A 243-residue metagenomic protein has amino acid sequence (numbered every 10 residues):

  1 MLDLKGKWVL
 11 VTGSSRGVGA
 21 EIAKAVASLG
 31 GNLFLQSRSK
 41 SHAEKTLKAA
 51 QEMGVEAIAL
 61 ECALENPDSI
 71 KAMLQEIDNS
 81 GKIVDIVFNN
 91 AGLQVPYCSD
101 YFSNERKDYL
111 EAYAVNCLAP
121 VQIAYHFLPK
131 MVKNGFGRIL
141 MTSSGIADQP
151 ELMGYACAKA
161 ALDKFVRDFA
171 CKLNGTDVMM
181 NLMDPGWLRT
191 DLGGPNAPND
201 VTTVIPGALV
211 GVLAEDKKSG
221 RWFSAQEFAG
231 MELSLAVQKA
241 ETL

Functional and structural regions predicted by a protein language model:
W8, S15-G17, S39: Conserved glycine-rich cofactor-binding loop
T12, V84-G92, N116, M141 (+1 more regions): Rossmann-fold scaffold of SDR-type NAD(P)-dependent oxidoreductases
L29-T46: Conserved glycine-rich Rossmann-like NAD(P)H-binding loop of the short-chain dehydrogenase/reductase
S41, E61-M73: The beta1-alpha1 cofactor-binding region of Rossmann-like NAD(H)/NADP(H)-dependent oxidoreductases
F102-V121, F136, L140, L162: Catalytic Tyr-X3-Lys loop
A124, A158-A161: Active-site helix of classical SDR
A124-Y125, R167: A short, exposed helix-loop element centered on a Lys and neighboring polar residues
G175-V178, L182-M183, L188-L243: C-terminal helical subdomain
